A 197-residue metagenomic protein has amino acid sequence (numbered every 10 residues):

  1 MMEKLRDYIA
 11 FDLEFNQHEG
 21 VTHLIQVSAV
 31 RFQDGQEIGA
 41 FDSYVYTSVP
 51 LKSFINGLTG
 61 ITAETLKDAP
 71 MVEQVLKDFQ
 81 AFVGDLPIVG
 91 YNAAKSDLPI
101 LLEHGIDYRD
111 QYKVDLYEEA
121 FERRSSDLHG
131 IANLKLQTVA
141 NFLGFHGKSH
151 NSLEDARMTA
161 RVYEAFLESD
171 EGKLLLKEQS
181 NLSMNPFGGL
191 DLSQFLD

Functional and structural regions predicted by a protein language model:
M2-E3, V162-D197: Acidic two-metal-ion nuclease catalytic site recognized across multiple nuclease folds, prominently DnaQ/RNase D-T
M2-G105, D110-Q111, G130-G147: Conserved non-catalytic scaffold segment of RNase H-like nuclease domains
F11, V114, E154: Active-site flanking residues adjacent to catalytic metal/cofactor-binding acidic residues
Y112-V114, G172-K173: Short, structured loop/turn "capping" segments at alpha-beta junctions
V114-A132: Short alpha-helix plus adjacent loop in nuclease-associated cores
A120, R124, A140-G147, Y163-D170 (+1 more regions): Short, well-ordered alpha-helical segments in soluble proteins
S152-A165: Acidic, divalent-metal-coordinating active-site segment for phosphoryl/phosphodiester hydrolysis, typified by short
